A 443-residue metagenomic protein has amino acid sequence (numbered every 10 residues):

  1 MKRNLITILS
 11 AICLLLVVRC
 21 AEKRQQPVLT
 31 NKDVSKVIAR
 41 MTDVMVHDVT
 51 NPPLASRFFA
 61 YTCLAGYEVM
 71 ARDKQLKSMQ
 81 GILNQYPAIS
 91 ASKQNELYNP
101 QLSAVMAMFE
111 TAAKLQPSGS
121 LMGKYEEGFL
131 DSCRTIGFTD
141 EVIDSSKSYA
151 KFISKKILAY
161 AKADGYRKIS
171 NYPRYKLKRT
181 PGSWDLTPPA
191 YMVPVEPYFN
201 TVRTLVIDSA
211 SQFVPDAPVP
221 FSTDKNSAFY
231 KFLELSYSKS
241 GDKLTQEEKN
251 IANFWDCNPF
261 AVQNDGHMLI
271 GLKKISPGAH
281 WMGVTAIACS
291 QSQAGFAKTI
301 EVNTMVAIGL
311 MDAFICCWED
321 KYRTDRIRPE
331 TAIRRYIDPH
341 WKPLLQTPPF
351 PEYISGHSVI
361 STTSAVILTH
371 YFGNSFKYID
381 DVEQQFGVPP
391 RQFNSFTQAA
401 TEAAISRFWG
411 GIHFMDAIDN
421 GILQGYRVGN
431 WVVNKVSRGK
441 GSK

Functional and structural regions predicted by a protein language model:
M1-V28: Bacterial Sec-dependent N-terminal signal peptides
A21-K443: Acidic/polar surface patches and capping/hinge elements
